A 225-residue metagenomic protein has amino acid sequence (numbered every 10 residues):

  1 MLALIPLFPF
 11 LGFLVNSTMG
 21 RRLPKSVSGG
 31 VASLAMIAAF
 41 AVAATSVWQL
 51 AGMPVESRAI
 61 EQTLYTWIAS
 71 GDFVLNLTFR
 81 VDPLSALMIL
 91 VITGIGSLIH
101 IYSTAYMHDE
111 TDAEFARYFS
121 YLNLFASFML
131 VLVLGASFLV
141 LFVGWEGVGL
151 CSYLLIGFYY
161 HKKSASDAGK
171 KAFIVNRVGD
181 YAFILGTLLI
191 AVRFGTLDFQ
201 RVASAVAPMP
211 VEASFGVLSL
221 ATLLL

Functional and structural regions predicted by a protein language model:
M1-L225: ...captures the hydrophobic TM-helix bundle architecture rather than a specific catalytic motif, and can also fire on
